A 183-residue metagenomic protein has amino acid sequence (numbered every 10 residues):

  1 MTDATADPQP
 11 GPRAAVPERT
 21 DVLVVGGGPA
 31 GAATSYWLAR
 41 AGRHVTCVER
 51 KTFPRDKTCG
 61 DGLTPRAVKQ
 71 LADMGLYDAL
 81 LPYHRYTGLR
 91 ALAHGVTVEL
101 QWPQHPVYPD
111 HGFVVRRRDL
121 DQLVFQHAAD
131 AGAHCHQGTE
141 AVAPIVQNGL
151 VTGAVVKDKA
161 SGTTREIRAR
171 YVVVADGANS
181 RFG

Functional and structural regions predicted by a protein language model:
R13-A30: Beta1/beta-strand and adjacent pyrophosphate-binding region of the FAD-binding site in flavoprotein oxidoreductases
P17, T97-E99, G162-E166: Short, mixed charged/polar active-site loops that provide acid/base catalysis or chelate metal/phosphate cofactors
A30, F53, N179: Conserved Rossmann-like nucleotide-cofactor binding loop
A39-C59: Glycine-rich FAD pyrophosphate-binding loop
R43, L76, A133: Short phosphate-binding/catalytic loops that engage adenosine nucleotides
T52-L76: Conserved N-terminal glycine-rich FAD pyrophosphate-binding loop of Rossmann-like flavoproteins
V68, D73-Q122: A conserved beta-strand/loop capping segment in the N-terminal third of enzymes that catalyze redox or closely related
H127-G183: Predominantly flavin-linked oxidoreductase catalytic cores and closely associated redox partners
